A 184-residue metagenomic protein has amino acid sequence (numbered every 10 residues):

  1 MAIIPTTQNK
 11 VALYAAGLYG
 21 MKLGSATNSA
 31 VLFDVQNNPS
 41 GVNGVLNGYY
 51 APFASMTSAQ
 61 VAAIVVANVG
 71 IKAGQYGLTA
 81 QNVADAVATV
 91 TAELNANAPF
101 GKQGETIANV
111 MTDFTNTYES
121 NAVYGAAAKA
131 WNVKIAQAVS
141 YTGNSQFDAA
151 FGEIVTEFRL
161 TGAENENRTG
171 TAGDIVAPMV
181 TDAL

Functional and structural regions predicted by a protein language model:
M1-L184: Substrate/cofactor-recognition hotspot
